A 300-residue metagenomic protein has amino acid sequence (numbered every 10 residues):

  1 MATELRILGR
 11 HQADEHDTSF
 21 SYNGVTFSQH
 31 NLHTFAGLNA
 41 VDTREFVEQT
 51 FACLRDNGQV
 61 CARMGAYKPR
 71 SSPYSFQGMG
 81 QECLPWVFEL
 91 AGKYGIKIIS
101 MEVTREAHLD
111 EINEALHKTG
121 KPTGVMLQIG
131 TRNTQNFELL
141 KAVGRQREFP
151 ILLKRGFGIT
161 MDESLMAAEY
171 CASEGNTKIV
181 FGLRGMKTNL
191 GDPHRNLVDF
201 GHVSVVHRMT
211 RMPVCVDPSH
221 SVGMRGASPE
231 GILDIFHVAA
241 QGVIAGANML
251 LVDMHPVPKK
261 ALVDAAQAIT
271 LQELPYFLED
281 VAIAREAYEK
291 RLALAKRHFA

Functional and structural regions predicted by a protein language model:
M1-F35, Y288-L294, H298: N-terminal amphipathic alpha-helix/helix-capping segment at the start of soluble metabolic enzymes
Y22, F27-S28, Q135-M254: Catalytic alpha/beta core domains of metabolic enzymes, predominantly
L32-L38, V60-G65, I98-M101, V125-I129 (+4 more regions): Hydrophobic faces of well-ordered beta-strands that scaffold small-molecule active sites in alpha/beta enzyme cores
L32-Q49, P73-Q77, I98-V103, Q128-T131 (+2 more regions): Active-site mouth loops of central-metabolism enzymes
T43-L54, T104-A115, D234-A239: Short, acidic/polar
R63-E82, M254-A265: Glycine-rich, proline-tolerant flexible connector loops at the mouths of alpha/beta enzymes
P69-G124, N136-E138: N-terminal active-site wall of soluble small-molecule enzyme domains
F76-M101, V143-P150, F200-V216, A245 (+1 more regions): Alpha-helix-loop-beta-strand connector modules within alpha/beta enzyme cores
